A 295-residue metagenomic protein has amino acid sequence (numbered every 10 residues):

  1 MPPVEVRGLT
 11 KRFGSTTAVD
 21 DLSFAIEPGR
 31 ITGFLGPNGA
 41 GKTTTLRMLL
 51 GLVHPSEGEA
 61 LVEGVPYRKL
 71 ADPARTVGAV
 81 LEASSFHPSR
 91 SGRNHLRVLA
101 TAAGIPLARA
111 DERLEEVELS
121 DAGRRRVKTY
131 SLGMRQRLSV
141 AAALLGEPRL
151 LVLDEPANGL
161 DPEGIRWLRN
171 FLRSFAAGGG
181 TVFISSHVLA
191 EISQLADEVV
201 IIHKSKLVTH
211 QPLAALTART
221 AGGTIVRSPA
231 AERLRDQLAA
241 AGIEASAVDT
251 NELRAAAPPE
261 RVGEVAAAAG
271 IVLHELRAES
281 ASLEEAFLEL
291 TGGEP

Functional and structural regions predicted by a protein language model:
P2-V6, K11-H203, T209: ABC transporter nucleotide-binding domains
R7, R227, R277-E279: Solvent-exposed beta-strand sheet faces enriched in polar/charged residues
L70, L216, A286, L290: Residues that scaffold the ATP/ADP-binding catalytic core of kinase and kinase-like folds
P88, D236, E285: Alpha-helical elements of the RecA-like P-loop NTPase motor core of helicases
A103, V199, G242, S280 (+1 more regions): Conserved NTP-handling cores and scaffolds of large molecular machines
L168-A256: ABC transporter nucleotide-binding domain
P258-P295: C-terminal coupling/interaction segments
